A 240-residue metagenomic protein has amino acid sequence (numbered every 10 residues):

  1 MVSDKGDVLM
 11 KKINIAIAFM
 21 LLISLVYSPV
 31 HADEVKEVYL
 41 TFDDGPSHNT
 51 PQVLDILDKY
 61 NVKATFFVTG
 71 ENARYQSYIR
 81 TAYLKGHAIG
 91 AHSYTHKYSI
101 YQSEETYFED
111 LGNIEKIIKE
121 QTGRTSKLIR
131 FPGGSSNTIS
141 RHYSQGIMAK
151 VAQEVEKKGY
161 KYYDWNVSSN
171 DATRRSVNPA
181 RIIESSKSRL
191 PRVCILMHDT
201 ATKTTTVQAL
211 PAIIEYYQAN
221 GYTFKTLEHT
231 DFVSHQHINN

Functional and structural regions predicted by a protein language model:
M1-Y39, D55-A64, A180, S188-N240: Terminal accessory/targeting
H31-T125, Y216, F232: Active-site beta->alpha N-cap acidic-glycine motif
Y39-T41, A64-V68, A88-S93, K127-F131 (+3 more regions): Structural recognition of the beta-strand scaffold that forms the well-ordered cores of secreted hydrolase catalytic
G45, T69-E71, Y94, P132-G134 (+3 more regions): Active-site beta-loop-alpha junctions enriched in small/polar residues
Y98-L196, T200-Y216, Y222, H237-N239: Catalytic domains of cell-wall/extracellular-matrix polysaccharide-remodeling enzymes, centered on de-N-acetylation
